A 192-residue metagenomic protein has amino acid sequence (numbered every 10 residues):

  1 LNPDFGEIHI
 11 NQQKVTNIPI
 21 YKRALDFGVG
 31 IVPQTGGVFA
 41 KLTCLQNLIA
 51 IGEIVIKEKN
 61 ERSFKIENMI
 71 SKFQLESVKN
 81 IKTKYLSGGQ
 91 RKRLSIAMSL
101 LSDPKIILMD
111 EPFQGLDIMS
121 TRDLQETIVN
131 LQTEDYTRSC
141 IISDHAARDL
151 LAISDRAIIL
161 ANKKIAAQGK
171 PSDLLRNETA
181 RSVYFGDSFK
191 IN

Functional and structural regions predicted by a protein language model:
E7-A24: ABC ATPase NBD Q-loop/coupling interface
T35, K41-E53: Q-loop/switch helix immediately C-terminal to the Walker
I49, N60-V78, E126-V129: Conserved ABC ATPase "signature" region
K82-L86: Conserved ABC ATPase signature
I107-E111: Catalytic Walker B motif of ABC-type/P-loop ATPase nucleotide-binding domains
R122-Y136: Helical segment within the ABC ATPase nucleotide-binding domain
